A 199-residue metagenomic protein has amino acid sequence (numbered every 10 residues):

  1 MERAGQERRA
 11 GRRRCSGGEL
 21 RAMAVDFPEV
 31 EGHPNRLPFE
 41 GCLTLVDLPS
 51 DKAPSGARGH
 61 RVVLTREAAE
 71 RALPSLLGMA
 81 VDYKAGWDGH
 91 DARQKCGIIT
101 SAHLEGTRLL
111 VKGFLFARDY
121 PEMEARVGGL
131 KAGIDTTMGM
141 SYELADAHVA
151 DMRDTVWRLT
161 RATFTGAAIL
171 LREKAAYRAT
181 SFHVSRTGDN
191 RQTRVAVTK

Functional and structural regions predicted by a protein language model:
M1-L77: Polar/acidic, low-complexity leader/linker segments enriched in S/T/G and N/D
R3-R8, R191-K199: Terminal short linear interaction segments
L20-V30, Q94-L104, H148: Short amphipathic beta-strand and strand-loop transition segments with alternating hydrophobic
A22, F39-G41, G78-D82, G89-I98 (+1 more regions): Glycine-centered structural positions embedded in regular secondary structure
G32, H60, G89-H90, T107 (+1 more regions): Intrinsic-disorder/low-complexity loop/linker signature
T44-S55, W87-A92, R118-A125, A150: Short, surface-exposed beta-strand/loop "edge" segments at domain boundaries and coil↔beta transitions
P74-G89, T136-M140: Short conserved beta-strand and strand-loop elements enriched in small hydrophobics with frequent Asp/Gly
T100-V195: Residue microenvironments linked to proteolytic maturation and disulfide-stabilized extracellular modules
